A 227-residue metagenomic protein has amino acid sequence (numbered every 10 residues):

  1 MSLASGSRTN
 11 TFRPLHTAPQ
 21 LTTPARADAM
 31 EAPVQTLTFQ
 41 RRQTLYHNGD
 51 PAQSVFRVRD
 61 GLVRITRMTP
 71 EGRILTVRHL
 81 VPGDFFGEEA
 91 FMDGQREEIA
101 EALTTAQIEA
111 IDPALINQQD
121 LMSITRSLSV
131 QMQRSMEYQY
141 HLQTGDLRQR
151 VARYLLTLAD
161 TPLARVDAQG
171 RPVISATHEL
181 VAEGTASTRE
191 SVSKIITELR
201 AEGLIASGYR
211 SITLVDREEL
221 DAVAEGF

Functional and structural regions predicted by a protein language model:
M1-R41, F85-F86, A90-M92: Cyclic nucleotide-binding regulatory module and flanking cytosolic helices
R42, Q53-T66, P82-G83: Glycine- and acidic-residue-biased ligand/ion/polar-headgroup-sensing regions
L45-D50: Short phosphate-coordinating micro-motif centered on Lys-Gly-acidic
V63-L75: A short beta-strand-loop-beta hairpin characteristic of the jelly-roll/cupin
R78-Q133, E137: Cyclic-nucleotide recognition modules
L121-R189: Polybasic "coupling" helices that flank or enter modular domains
D160-F227: Phosphate-/nucleic-acid-contacting segments
